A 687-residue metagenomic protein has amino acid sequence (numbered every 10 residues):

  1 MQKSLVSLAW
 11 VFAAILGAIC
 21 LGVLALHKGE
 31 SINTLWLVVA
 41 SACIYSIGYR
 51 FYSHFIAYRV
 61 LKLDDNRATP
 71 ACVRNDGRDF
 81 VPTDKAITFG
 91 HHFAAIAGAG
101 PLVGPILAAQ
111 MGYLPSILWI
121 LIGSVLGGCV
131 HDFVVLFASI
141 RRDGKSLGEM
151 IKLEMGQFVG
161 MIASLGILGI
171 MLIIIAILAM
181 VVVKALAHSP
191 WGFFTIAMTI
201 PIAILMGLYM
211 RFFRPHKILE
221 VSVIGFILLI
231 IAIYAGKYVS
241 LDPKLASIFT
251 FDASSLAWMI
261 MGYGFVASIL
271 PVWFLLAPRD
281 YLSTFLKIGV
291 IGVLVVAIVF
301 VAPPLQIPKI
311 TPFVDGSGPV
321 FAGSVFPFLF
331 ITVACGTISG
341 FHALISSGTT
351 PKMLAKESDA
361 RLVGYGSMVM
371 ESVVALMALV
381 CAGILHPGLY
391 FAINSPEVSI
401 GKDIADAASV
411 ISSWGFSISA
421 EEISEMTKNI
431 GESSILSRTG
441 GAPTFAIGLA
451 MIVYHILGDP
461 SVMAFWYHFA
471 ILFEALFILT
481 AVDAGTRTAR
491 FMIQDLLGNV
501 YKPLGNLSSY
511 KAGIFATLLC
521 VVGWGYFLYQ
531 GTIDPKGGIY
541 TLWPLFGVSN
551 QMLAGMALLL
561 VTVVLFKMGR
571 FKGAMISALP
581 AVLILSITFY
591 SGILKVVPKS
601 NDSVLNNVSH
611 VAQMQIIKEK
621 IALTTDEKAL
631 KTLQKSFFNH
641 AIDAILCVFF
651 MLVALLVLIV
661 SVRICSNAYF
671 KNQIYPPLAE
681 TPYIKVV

Functional and structural regions predicted by a protein language model:
M1-A14, I47-L102, T284, S324 (+1 more regions): Membrane-interface "cap" regions at the ends of multi-pass membrane proteins
A18-S31, L102, L114, L172-H188 (+10 more regions): Transmembrane helix-loop junctions in multi-pass membrane proteins
G22-K28, I32-N33, F80-R142, L153-Q157 (+8 more regions): Membrane-interface helix-loop-helix modules in multi-pass membrane proteins
S31-R50, A108-A138, G148, F193-A203 (+2 more regions): Extracellular loop-to-transmembrane helix junctions
L35-C43, I47-V60, G166, P190-I233 (+7 more regions): Membrane-interface loop-to-helix entry segments
S53-V81, L107, L121, V130-V159 (+4 more regions): Flexible loop linkers connecting adjacent transmembrane helices in multi-pass alpha-helical membrane transporters
E154-L172, G366-V373, T439-G441, P460-A470 (+3 more regions): Loop-to-transmembrane helix boundary motifs in multi-pass membrane proteins
I298-V314, V369-I447, A484, Y529-G537: Extracellular/periplasmic helix-exit of transmembrane alpha-helices
